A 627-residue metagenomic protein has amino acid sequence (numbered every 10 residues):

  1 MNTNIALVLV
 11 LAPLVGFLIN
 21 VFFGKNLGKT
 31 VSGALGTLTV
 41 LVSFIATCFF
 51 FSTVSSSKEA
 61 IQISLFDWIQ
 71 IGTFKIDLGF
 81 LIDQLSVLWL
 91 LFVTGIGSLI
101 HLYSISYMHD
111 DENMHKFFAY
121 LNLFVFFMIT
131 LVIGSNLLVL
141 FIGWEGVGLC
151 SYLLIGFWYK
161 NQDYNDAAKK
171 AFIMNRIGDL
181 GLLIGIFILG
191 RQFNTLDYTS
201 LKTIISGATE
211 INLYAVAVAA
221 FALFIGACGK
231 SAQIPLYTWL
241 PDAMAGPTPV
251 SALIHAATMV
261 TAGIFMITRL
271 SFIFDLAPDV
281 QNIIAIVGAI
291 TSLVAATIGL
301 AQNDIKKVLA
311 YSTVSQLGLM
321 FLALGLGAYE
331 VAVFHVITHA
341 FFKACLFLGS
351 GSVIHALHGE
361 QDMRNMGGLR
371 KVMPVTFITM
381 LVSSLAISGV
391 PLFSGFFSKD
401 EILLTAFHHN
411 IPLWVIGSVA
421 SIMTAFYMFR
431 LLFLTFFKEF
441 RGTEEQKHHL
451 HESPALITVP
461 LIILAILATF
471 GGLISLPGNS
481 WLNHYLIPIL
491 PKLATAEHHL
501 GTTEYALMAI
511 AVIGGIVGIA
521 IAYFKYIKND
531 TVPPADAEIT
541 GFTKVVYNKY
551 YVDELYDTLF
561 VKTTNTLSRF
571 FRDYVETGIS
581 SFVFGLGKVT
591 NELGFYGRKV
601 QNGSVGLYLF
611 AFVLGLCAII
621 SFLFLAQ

Functional and structural regions predicted by a protein language model:
M1-L7, F22-A119, R191-L213, A217 (+4 more regions): Transmembrane helix-loop-helix hairpins at membrane boundaries of multipass inner-membrane proteins
L38-V54, G178-I188, L381-I387, P460-N479 (+1 more regions): Hydrophobic alpha-helical membrane-insertion segments
C48, K343, I422-L431, G514-P533: Hydrophobic alpha-helical membrane-embedded segments
A60-K75, D197-A208, S398-T405, P477-L500: Membrane-interfacial helical/loop segments at transmembrane boundaries in membrane proteins
T73, G478-I510, F524-Q627: Aromatic-capped, Gly/Pro-kinked transmembrane alpha-helices
K75-V93, L213-A227, I416-S421, E497-G518: Hydrophobic alpha-helical transmembrane segments
S98-G143, L149-L456, L467, L473: Hydrophobic transmembrane alpha-helices and their helix-loop junctions in integral membrane proteins
K438, L450-I521: Hard-cation-handling environments
